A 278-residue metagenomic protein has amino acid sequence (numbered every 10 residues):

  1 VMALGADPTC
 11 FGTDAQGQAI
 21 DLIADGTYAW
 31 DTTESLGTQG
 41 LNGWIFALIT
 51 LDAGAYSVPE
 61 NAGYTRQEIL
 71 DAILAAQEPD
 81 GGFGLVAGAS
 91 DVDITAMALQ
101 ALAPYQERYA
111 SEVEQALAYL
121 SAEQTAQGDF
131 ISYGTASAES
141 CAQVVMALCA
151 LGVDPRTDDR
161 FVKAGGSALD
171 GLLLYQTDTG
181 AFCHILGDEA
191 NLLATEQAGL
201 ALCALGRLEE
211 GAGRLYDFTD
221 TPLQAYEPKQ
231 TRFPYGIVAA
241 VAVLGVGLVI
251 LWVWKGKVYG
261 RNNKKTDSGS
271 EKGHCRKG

Functional and structural regions predicted by a protein language model:
V1-T13, D31-R66, E78-Q115, A126-V162 (+3 more regions): An alpha-helical repeat/solenoid feature that recognizes helix-turn-helix modules
G12-G26, G63: Alpha-helical repeat scaffolds
I69, A116, R160-A168, R214-Q224: Alpha-helical scaffold repeats of the Armadillo/HEAT/TPR superfamily
A164-D178: Short glycine/proline-rich, acidic loop/turn segments that cap or connect secondary-structure elements
G171, C183-G256: Terminal, non-catalytic domain-edge segments
G245-G278: C-terminal membrane-anchoring or membrane-association module
